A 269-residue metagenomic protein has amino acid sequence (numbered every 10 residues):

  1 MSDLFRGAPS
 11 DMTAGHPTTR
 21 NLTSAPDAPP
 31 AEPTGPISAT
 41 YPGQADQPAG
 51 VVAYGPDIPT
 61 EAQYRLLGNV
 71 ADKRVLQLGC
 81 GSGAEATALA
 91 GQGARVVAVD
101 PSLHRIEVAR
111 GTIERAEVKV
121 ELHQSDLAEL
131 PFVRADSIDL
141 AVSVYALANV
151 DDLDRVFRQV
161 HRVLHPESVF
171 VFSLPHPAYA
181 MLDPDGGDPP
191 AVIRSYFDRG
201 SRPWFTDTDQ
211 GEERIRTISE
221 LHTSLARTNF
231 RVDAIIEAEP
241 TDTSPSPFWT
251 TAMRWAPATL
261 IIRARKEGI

Functional and structural regions predicted by a protein language model:
S2-A71, A84-A88, R105-V108, T112-R115: Conserved class I S-adenosyl-L-methionine
R74-E129: Class I SAM-dependent methyltransferase SAM/SAH-binding core
A128, F132-L140: A short acidic, Gly/Pro-enriched loop at the edge of an enzyme's catalytic core that lines a small-molecule cofactor
D139-D154: A short SAM/SAH-binding and catalytic strip from SAM-dependent methyltransferases
D154-V169: A short glycine-rich, Lys/Arg-flanked "PGG" loop and its adjoining helix->strand segment in the class I
V169-P203: Conserved class I S-adenosyl-L-methionine
L174, A178, F205-E220: Acceptor-substrate binding/catalytic loop of class I
G211-I235: Short alpha-helix
